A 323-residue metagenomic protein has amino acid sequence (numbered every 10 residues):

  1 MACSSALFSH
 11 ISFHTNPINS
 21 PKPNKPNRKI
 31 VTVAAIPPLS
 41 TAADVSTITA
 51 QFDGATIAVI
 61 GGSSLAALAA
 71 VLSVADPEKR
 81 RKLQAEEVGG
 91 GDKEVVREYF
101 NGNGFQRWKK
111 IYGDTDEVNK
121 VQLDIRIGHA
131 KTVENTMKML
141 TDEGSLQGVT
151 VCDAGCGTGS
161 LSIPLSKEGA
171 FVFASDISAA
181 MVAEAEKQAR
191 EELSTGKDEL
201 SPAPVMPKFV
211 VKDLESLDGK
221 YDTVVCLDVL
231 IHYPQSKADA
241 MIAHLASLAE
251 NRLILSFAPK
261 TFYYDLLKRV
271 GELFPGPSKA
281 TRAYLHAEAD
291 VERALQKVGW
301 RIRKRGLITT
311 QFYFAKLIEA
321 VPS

Functional and structural regions predicted by a protein language model:
M1-A35: N-terminal chloroplast transit peptides
H10-S12, L72-S73, G89-T141, T158-G219 (+2 more regions): Class I (Rossmann-like) S-adenosyl-L-methionine-dependent methyltransferase catalytic domain, capturing the SAM-binding
I36-T41: Juxtamembrane amphipathic/hinge helix adjacent to a transmembrane helix
A42-Q106: N-terminal auxiliary segments of SAM/dcSAM-dependent transferases
Q147-G157: Conserved class I S-adenosyl-L-methionine
V225: A conserved beta-strand element that flanks and buttresses the S-adenosyl-L-methionine
D228-H232: Short catalytic micro-motifs in class I SAM-dependent methyltransferases
L248-R252: Short glycine-dipeptide loop
